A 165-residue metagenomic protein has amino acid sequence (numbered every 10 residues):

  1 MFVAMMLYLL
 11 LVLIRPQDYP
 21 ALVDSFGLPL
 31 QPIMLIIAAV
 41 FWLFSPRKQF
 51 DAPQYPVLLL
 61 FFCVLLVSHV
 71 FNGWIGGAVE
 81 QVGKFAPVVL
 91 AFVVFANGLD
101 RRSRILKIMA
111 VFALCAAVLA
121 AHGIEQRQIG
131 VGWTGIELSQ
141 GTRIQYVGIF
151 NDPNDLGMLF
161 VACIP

Functional and structural regions predicted by a protein language model:
M1-V67, G73-E80, D100-L114: Transmembrane signal-anchor hairpin modules in multi-pass inner-membrane enzymes, especially those that act on
L13, F85, G98, R127: Conserved catalytic core of Hanks-type protein kinase domains
L22, I75, Q81-V82, Q126 (+1 more regions): Active-site-proximal flexible loops/turns
I36-F41, A86-V93: Alpha-helical transmembrane segments and their membrane-interface exit regions
A38, F62-V70, L90, L106-I144 (+1 more regions): Alpha-helical transmembrane segments of multi-pass inner-membrane proteins
L43-F44, L99, Q128, F150: Hydrophobic residues in alpha-helical segments
I75-V79, G83, Y146-P153: Membrane-embedded glycan-lipid processing machinery
V94-R104, G123-I124: Transmembrane alpha-helical segments of multipass membrane enzymes and assembly factors that act on membrane-embedded
